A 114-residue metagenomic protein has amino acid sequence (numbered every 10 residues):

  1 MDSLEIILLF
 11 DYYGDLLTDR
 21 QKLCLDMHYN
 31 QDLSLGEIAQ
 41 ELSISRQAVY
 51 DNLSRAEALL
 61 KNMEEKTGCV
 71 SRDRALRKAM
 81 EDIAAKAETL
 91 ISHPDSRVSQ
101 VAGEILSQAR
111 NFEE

Functional and structural regions predicted by a protein language model:
L8-L17: Short amphipathic alpha-helical boundary/capping segments
D19-N30: Short amphipathic alpha helix immediately N-terminal
H28, L53, L60, E64: DNA major-groove recognition helix of helix-turn-helix
E37-A39, V49: Hydrophobic positions on the alpha-helical face of helix-turn-helix-like DNA-binding modules
S45-R46: Helix-turn-helix DNA-binding motif, specifically the short coil turn and the N-cap/start of the second
T67-H93: Intrinsically disordered, low-complexity basic tails/linkers immediately adjacent to helix-turn-helix/homeobox/MYB/SANT
